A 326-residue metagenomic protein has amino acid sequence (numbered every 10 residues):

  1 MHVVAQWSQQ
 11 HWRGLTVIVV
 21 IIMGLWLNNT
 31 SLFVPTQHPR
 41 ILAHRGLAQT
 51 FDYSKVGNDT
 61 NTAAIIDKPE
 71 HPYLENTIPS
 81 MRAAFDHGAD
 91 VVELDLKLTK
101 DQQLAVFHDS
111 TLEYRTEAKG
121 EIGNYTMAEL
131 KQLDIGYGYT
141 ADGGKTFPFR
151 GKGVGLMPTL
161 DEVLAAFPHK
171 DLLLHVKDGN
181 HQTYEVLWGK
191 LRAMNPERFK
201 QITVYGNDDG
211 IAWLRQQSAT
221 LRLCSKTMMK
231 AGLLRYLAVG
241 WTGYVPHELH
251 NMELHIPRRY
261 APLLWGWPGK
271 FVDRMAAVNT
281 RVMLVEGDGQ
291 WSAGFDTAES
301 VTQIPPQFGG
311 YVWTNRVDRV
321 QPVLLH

Functional and structural regions predicted by a protein language model:
H2-H326: Phosphate-group recognition and catalysis centered on beta-loop-alpha active-site segments
